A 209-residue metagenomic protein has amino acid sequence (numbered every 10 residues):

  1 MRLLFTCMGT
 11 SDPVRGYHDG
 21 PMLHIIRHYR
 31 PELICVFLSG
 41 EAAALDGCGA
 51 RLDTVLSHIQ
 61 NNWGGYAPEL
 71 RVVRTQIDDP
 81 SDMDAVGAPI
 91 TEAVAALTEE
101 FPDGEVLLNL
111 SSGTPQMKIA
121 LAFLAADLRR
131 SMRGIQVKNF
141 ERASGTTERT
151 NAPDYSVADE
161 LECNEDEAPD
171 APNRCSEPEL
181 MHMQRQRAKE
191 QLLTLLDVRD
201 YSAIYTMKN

Functional and structural regions predicted by a protein language model:
M1-E105, T114-N209: Long, low-complexity, Lys/Arg-enriched
L108: Conformationally flexible catalytic loops at phosphate/diphosphate-handling active centers
S111: Active-site glycine- and acidic-residue-rich loops that bind and position anionic ligands or nucleotide-like cofactors
